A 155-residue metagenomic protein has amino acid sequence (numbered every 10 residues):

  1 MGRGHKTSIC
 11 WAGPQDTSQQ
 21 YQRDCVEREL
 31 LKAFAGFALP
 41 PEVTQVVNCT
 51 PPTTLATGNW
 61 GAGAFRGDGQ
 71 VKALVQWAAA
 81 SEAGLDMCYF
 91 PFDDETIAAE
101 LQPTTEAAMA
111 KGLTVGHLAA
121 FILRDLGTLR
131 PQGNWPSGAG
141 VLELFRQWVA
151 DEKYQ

Functional and structural regions predicted by a protein language model:
M1-Q155: Macrodomain-like recognition of ADP-ribose-binding/processing modules
